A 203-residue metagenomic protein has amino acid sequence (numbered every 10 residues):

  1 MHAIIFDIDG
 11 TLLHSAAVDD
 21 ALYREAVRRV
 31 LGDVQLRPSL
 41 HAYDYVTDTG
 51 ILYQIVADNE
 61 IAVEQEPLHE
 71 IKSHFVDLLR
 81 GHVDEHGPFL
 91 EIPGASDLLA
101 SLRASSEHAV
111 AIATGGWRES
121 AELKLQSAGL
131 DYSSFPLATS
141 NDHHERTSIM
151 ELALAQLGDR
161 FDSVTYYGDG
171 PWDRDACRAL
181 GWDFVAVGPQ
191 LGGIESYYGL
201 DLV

Functional and structural regions predicted by a protein language model:
M1-H41, G50-Y53, D58: Active-site neighborhood of HAD-like aspartate-dependent phosphohydrolases
H2, A100-S101, E119-V203: Asp-based, Mg2+/Mn2+-dependent phosphohydrolase catalytic module
I5, Q65, R80-I112: Short, acidic loop-to-helix structural element flanking the phosphoryl-transfer center in phosphate-processing enzymes
S15, D19, E91, D142-I149: Phosphate/oxyanion-binding active-site loops and adjacent basic polyanion-contact surfaces
D20, R24, R28, D48-T49 (+6 more regions): An amphipathic alpha-helix signature
L31-H41, E60-I71, Y132-F135, R160-F161: Short, surface-exposed acidic
S73-H82, G129-Y132: Short, basic/glycine-rich phosphate-binding loops at helix/coil junctions that contact nucleotide phosphates
T114-G116: Conserved phosphate-coupling serine/threonine residues in phosphotransfer and NTP-handling enzymes
